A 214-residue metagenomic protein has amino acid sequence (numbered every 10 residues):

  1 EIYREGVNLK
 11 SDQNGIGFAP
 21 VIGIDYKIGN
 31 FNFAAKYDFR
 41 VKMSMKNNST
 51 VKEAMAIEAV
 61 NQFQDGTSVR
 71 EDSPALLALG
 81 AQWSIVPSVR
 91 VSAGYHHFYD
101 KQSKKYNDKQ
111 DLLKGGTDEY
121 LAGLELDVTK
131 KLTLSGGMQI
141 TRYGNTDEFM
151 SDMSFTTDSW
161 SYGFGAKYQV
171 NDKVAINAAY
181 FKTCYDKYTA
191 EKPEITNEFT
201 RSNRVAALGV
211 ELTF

Functional and structural regions predicted by a protein language model:
E1-F214: Outer-membrane beta-barrel porins/channels
